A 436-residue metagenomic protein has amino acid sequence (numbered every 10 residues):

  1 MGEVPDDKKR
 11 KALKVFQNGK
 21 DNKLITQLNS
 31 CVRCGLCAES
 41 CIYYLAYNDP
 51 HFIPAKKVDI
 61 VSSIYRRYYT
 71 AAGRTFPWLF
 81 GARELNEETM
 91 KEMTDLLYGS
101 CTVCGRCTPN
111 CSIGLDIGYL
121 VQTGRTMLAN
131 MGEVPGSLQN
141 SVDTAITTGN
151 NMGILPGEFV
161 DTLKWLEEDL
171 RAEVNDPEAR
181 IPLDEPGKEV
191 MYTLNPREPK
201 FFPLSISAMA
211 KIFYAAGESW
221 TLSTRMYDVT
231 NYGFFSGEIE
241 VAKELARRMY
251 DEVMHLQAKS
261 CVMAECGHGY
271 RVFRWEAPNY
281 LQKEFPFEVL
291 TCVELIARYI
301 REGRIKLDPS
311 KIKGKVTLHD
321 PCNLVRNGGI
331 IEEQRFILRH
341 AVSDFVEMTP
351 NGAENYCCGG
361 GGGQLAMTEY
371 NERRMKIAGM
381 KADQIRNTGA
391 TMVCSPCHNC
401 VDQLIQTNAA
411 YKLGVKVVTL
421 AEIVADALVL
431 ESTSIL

Functional and structural regions predicted by a protein language model:
M1, K8-P54: Long, charged N-terminal interaction/targeting segments
M1-K23, I60-E92, I331-V342, A366-M375: Short, charged low-complexity linear segments at domain edges
G19-L28, V58, I64-G269, F273-A277: Iron-sulfur-cluster electron-transfer modules
C31-C37, C41, C101-C107, C111 (+4 more regions): Short cysteine clusters
E39-Y68, P109-L128, G363-I377, D402-L413: Iron-sulfur (Fe-S) cluster-binding segments and ferredoxin-like electron-carrier domains, especially [2Fe-2S]
G114, R197-F287, N323-H340, V346-L436: Cofactor-cradling patches in redox/metallo enzymes
C292, R298-L338: C-terminal amphipathic alpha-helical segment
